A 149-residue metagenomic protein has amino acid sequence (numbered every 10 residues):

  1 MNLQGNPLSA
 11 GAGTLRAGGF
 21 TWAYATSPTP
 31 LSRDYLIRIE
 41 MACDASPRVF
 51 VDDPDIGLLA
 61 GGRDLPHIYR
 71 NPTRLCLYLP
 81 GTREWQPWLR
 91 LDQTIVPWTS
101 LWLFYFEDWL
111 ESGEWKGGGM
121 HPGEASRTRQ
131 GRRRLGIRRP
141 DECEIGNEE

Functional and structural regions predicted by a protein language model:
M1-T21: Charge-rich, low-complexity N-terminal segments
T14-P80, L89-R90: Compact alpha/beta protein-protein interaction domains typified by the UBC
D53-E149: Domain-scale recognition of soluble eukaryotic interaction modules
